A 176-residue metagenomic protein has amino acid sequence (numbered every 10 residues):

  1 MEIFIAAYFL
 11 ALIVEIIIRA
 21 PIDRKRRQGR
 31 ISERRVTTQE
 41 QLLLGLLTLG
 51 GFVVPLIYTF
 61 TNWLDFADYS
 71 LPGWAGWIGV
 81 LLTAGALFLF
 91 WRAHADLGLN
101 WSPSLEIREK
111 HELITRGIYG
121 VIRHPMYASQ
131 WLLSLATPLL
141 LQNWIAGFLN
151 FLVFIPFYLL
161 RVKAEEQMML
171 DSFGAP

Functional and structural regions predicted by a protein language model:
M1-R108, T115, L133-P176: Membrane-anchoring alpha-helices and their flanking helix-loop junctions
H111-Y119, A128: Alpha-helical membrane-protein architecture signal
I122: Conserved SAM-binding loop
P125-S129, P176: Loop-to-transmembrane-helix entry motif
